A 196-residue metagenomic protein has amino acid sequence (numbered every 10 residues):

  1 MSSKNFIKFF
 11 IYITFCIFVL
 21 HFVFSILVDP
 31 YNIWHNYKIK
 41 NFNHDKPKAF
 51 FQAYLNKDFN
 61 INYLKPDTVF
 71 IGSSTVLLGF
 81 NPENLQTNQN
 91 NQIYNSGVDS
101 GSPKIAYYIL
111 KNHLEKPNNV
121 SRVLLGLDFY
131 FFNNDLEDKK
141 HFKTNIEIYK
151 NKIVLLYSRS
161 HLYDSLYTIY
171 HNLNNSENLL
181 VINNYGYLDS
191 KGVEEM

Functional and structural regions predicted by a protein language model:
M1-S2: N-terminal secretory signal peptides that target proteins for export/translocation
N5-D29: Hydrophobic membrane-insertion alpha-helices, especially the h-region of bacterial N-terminal signal peptides
L20-V23, F42-F50, T75-V76: Short acidic/polar alpha-helix capping motifs at helix-coil junctions
S25-W34, A53-K57, E83-N88: A broad, low-specificity signal for short, low-complexity segments enriched in glycine/proline and polar/charged
V28-A49: Alpha-helical transmembrane signal-anchor/signal-peptide segments
H44-I71: Short extracytoplasmic
L64, F70-R159: Membrane-embedded segments
L127, D138-M196: Secreted/periplasmic serine-hydrolase-like ester/acetyl group-modifying domain
